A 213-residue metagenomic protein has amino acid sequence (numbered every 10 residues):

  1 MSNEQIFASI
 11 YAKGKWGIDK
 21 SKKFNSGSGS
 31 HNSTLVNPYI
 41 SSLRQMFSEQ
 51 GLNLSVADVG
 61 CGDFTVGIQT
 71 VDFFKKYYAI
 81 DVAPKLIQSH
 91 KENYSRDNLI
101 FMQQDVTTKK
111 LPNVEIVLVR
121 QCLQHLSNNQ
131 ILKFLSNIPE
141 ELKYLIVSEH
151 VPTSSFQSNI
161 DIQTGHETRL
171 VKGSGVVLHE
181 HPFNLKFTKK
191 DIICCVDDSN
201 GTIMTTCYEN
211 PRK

Functional and structural regions predicted by a protein language model:
M1-V114, L126-K213: Class I (Rossmann-like) S-adenosyl-L-methionine-dependent methyltransferase catalytic domain, capturing the SAM-binding
L118: A conserved beta-strand element that flanks and buttresses the S-adenosyl-L-methionine
C122: Hydrophobic adenine-recognition pocket in adenosine-nucleotide-binding enzymes
